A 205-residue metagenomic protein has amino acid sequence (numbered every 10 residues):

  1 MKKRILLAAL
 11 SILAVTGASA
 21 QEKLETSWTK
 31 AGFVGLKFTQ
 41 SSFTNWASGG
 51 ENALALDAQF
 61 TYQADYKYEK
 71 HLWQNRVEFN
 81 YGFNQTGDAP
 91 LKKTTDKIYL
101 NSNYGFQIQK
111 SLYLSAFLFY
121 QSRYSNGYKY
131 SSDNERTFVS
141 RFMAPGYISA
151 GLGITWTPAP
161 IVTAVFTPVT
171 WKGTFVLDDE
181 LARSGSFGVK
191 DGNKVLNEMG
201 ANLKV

Functional and structural regions predicted by a protein language model:
L24-Q40, H71-W73: Transmembrane beta-strand segments of Gram-negative outer membrane beta-barrel proteins
G32, L36-F38, A58-Y66, L100-F106 (+3 more regions): Residues on the lipid-exposed face of transmembrane beta-strands in outer-membrane beta-barrel proteins
G32-V34, N75, A116-L118, L152 (+1 more regions): Membrane-embedded beta-strand positions of outer-membrane beta-barrel proteins
L36-S42, Y68-K70, F79-Q85, L118-N126 (+2 more regions): Transmembrane beta-strands of outer-membrane beta-barrel pores
T44-G50, Q85-P90, D133-S140, F187-V195: Extracellular loop and loop/strand-boundary signature of outer-membrane beta-barrel proteins
N52-A58, T94-I98, A144-I148, V195-L203: Residues that define the transmembrane beta-barrel architecture of outer-membrane proteins
K67-E69, G105-S111, A159-I161: Outer-membrane beta-barrel channels and translocator barrels
T167, W171-V205: Outer-membrane beta-barrel transmembrane domain signature
